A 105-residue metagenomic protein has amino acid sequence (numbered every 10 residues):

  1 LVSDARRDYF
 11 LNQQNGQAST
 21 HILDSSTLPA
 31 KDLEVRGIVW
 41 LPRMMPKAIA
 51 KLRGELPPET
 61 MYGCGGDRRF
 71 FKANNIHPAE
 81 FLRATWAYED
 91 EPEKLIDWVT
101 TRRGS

Functional and structural regions predicted by a protein language model:
L1-P57, S105: Polar/charged low-complexity regulatory segments
L56-V99: Amphipathic alpha-helical packing elements
